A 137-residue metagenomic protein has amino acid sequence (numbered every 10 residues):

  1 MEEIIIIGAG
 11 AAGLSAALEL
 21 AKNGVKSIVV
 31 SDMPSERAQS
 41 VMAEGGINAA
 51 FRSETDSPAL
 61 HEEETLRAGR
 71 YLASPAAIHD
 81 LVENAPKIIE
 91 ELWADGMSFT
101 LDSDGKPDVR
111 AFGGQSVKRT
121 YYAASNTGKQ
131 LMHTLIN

Functional and structural regions predicted by a protein language model:
M1-E3, A38: A generic hydrophobic-helix recognition signal that picks specific residues within alpha-helical hydrophobic
E3-V29: N-terminal Rossmann-like FAD-binding beta1-loop-alpha1 element of flavoenzymes
D32-N137: Conserved N-terminal/central alpha/beta ligand/cofactor-binding core
